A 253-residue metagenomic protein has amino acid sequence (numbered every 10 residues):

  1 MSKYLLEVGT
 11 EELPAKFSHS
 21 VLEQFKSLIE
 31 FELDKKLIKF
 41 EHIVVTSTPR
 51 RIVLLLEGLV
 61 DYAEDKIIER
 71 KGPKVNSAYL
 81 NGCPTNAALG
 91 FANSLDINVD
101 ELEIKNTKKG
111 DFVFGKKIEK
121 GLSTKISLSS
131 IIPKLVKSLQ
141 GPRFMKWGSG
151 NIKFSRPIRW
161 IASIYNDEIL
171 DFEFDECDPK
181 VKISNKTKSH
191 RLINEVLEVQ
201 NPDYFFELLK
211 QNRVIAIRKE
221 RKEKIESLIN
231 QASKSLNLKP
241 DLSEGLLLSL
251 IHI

Functional and structural regions predicted by a protein language model:
M1-N151, I158, A162-I164, E168-I169 (+2 more regions): N-terminal alpha-helical targeting/anchoring segments
K3, E11-A15, K39, E226-P240 (+1 more regions): Core mixed alpha/beta domains of very large multi-subunit molecular machines
D111-G121, K188-K239: Long, non-coiled-coil amphipathic alpha-helical linker/lever segments that couple catalytic cores to other domains
P133, E244-L247: Short amphipathic alpha-helical segments
I152, D241-L242: Structural motif
F154-P157, E168, F172-P202: Mixed-charge intrinsically disordered linker/loop segments at interdomain junctions
I251-I253: Conserved small/polar residues in nucleotide/adenosyl-binding loops
